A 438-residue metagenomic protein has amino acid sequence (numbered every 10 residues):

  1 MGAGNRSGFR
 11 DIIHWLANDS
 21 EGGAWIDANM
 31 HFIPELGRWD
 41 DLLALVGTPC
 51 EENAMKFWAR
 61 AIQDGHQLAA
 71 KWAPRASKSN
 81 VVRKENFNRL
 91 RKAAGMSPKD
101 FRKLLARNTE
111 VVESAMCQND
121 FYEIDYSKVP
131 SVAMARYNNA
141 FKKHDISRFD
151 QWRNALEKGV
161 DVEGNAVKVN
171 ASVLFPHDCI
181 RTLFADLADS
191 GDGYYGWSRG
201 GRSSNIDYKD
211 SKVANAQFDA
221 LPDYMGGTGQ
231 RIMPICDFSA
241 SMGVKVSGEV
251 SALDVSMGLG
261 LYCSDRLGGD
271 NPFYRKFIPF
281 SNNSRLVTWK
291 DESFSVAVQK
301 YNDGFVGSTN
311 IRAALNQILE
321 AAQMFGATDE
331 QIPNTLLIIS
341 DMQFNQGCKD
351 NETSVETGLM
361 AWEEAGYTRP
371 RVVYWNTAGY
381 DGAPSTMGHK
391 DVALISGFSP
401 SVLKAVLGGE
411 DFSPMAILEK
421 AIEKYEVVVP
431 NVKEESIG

Functional and structural regions predicted by a protein language model:
M1-V255, D265-G438: Long lumenal/extracellular ectodomains of secretory and single-pass membrane proteins
